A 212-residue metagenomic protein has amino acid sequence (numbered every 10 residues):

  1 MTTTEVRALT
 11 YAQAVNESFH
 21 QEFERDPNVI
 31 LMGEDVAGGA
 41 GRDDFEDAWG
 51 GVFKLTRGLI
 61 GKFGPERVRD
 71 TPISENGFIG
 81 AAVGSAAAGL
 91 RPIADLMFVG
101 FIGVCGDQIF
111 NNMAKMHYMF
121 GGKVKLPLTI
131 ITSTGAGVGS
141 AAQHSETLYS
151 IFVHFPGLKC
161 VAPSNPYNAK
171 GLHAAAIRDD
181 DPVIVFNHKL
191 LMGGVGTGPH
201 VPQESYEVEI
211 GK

Functional and structural regions predicted by a protein language model:
M1-L191, Q203: Thiamine diphosphate
G193-K212: Glycine/aspartate-rich loop-and-adjacent alpha/beta segment that forms the canonical ThDP
